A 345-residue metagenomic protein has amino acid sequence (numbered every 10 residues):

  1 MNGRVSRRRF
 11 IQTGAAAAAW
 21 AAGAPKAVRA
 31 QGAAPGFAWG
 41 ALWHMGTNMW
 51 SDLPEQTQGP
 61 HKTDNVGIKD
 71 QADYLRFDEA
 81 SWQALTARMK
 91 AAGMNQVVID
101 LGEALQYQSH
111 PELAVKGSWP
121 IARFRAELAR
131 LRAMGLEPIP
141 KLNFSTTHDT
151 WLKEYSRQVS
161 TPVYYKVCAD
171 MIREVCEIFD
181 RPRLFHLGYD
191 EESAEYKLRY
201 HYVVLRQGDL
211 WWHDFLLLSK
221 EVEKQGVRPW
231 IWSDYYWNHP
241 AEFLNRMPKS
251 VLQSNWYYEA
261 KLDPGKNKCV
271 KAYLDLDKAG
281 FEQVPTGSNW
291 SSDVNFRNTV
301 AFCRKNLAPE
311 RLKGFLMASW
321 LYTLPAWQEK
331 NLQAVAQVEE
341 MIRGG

Functional and structural regions predicted by a protein language model:
M1-A18: N-terminal secretory signal peptides and thylakoid transit peptides that target proteins across membranes
G3, A24-P35: C-terminal segment of N-terminal export signals and the immediately downstream linker at the start of the mature
P35-W43: Transmembrane beta-strand segments of Gram-negative outer membrane beta-barrel proteins
L42-L252: Aromatic-lined carbohydrate-binding surfaces of glycoside hydrolases
M45, S233-Y235, W256-Y258, G287-W290 (+1 more regions): Structural motif
P138, P229, Q283-V284, L312-K313: Hydrophobic anchor at the start of a short beta-strand that flanks the dinucleotide cofactor-binding loop
P240-N289, N295: Glycoside hydrolase catalytic-domain groove-lining segments
P285-G345: Substrate-binding cleft of secreted/luminal carbohydrate-active enzymes
